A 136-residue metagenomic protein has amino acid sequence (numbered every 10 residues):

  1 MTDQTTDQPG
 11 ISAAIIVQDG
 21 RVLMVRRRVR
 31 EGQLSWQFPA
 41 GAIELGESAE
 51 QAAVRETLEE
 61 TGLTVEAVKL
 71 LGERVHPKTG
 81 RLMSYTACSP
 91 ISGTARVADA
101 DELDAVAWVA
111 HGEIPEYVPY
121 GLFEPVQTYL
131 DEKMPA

Functional and structural regions predicted by a protein language model:
T2-L23, A42, E73: Conserved N-terminal beta-strand and adjoining loop/helix that marks the start of the Nudix/MutT-like hydrolase domain
G10, L34, L82-T86: Short beta-strand micro-motifs in enzyme catalytic cores
I16-V17, M24, C88-P90, W108: Conserved hydrophobic "DFG−1" position in protein kinase catalytic cores
V17-E59, L63: Conserved Nudix-box catalytic region and its N-terminal flanking loop in Nudix hydrolases and closely related
E31-W36, A100-A136: Nudix hydrolase/Nudix homology domain
L63-G72: A short coil-to-beta-strand element that immediately follows conserved catalytic motifs
R74-R96, A107, L122-Y129, K133: Active-site-adjacent beta-strand/loop module that shapes the phosphate/pyrophosphate-binding cleft
